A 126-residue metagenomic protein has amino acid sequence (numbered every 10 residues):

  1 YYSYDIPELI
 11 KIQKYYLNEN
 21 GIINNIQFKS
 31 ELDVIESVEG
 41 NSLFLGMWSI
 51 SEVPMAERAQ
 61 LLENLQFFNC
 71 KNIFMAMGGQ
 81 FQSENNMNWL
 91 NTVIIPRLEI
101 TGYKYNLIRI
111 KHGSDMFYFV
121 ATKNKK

Functional and structural regions predicted by a protein language model:
Y1-I6: Conserved SAM-binding motif I beta-strand of class I
I10-K11: Short alpha-helix immediately C-terminal to the canonical SAM-binding loop
K14-V38: S-adenosyl-L-methionine
V38-E39, N64-N69: Short, conserved loop/helix-junction motifs that constitute active-site signature segments in enzyme catalytic cores
S42-A56: A short SAM/SAH-binding and catalytic strip from SAM-dependent methyltransferases
V53-L65: A short, conserved alpha-helix within the catalytic core of class I
N69-F81: Conserved beta-strand signature within the Rossmann-like core of class I S-adenosyl-L-methionine
N91-K126: Rossmann-like AdoMet/SAM-dependent catalytic core
